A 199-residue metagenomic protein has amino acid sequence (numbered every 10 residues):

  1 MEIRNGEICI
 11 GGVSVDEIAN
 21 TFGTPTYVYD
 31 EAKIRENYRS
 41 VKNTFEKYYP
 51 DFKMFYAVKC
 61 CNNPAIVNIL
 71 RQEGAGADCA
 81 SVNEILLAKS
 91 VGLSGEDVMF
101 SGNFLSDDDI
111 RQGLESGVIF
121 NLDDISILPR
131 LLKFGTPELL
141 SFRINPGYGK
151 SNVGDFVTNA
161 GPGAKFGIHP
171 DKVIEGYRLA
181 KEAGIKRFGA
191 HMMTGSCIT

Functional and structural regions predicted by a protein language model:
M1-F120, I125-E138, E175, A180-F188: A charged N-terminal "starter" segment
F134, P146-T199: Active-site loop/helix belt of alpha/beta enzymes
L140-N145: ATP-grasp fold ATP-binding core
